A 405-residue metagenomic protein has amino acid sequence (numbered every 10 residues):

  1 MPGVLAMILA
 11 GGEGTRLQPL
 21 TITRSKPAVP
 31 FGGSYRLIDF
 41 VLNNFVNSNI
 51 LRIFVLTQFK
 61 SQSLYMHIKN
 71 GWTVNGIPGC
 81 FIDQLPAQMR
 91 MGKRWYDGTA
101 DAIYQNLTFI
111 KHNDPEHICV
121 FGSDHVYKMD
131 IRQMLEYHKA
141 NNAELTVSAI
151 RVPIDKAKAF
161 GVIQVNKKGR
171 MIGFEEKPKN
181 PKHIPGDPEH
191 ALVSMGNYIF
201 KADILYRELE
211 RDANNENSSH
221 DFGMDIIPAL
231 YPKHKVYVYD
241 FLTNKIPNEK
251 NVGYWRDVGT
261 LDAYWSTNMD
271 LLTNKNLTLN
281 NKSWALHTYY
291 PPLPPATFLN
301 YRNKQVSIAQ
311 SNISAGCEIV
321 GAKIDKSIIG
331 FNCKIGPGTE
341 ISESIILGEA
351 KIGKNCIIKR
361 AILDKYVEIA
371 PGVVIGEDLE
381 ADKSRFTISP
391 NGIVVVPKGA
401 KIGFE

Functional and structural regions predicted by a protein language model:
M1-L5, D203, R211-E405: Left-handed beta-helix
M1-T73, I77-C80, R90-G92, Y137: N-terminal glycine-rich phosphate-binding loop and ensuing alpha1 helix
G79-I103: Active-site-proximal specificity loops/subdomain of glycosyltransferases
I118: Short aromatic/hydrophobic "clamp" motif used to bind/position activated sugar donors
F121-S123: Active-site acidic Asp-centered loop
K128-D203, R207-E210: Conserved core of the sugar-phosphate nucleotidyltransferase
